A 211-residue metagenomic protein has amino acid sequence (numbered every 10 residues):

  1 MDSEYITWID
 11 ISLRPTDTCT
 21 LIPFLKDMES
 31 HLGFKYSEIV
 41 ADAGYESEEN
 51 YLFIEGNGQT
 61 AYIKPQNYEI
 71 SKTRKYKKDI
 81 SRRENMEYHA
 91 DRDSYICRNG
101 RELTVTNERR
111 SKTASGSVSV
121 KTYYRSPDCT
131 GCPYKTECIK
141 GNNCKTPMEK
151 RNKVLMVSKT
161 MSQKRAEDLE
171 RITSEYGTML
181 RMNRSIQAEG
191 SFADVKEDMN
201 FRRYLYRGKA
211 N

Functional and structural regions predicted by a protein language model:
M1-N211: Anion-binding and metal-coordination hotspots
